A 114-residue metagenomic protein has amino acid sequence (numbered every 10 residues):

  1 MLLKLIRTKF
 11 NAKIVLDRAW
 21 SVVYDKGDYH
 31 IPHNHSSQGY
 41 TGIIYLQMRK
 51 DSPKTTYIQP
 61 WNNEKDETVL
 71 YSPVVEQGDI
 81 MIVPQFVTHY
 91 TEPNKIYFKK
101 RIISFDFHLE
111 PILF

Functional and structural regions predicted by a protein language model:
M1-N11, Y29: Non-heme Fe(II)/2-oxoglutarate
V15-I82, F86-V87, E92, F98-I102 (+1 more regions): Catalytic core of non-heme Fe(II) oxygenases with the double-stranded beta-helix
